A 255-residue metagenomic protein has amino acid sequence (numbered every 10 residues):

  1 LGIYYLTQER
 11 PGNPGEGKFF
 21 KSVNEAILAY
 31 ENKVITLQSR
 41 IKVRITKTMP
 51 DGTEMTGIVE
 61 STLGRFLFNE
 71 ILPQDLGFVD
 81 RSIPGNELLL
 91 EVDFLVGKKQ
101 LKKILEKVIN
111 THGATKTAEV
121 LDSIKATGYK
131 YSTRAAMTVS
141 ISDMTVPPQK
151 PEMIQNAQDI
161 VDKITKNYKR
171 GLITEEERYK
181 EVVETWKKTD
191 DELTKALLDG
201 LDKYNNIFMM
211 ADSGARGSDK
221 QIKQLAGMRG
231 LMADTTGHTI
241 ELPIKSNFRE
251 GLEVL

Functional and structural regions predicted by a protein language model:
L1-E175, Q221-K245, E250-V254: Feature marking long nucleic-acid-engaging regions of large polymerase/nuclease enzymes
E176-R229: Gly/Pro-rich turn-and-neighbor structural signature
